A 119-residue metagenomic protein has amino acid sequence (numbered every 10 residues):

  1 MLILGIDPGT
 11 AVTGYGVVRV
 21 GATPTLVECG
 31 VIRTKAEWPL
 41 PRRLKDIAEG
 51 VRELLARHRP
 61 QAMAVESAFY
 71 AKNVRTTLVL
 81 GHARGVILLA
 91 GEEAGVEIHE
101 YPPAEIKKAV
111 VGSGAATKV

Functional and structural regions predicted by a protein language model:
M1-V119: Phosphate- and other anionic-substrate recognition elements at nucleic-acid/protein interfaces
